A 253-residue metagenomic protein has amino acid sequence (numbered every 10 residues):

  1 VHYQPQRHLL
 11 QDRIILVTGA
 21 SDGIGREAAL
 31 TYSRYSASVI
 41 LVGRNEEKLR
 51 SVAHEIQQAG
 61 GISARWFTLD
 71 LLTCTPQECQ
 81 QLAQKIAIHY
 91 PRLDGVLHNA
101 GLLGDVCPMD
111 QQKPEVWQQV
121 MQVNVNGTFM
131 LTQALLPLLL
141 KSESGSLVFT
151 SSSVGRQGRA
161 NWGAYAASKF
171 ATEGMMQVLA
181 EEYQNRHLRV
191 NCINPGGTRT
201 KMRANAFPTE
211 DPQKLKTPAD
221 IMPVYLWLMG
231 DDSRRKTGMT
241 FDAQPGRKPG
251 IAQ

Functional and structural regions predicted by a protein language model:
I14, S21-D22: Conserved glycine-rich cofactor-binding loop
A59-T75: Rossmann-fold cofactor-recognition segment
L82, C107-M109, K113-Q118: Substrate-binding pocket helix/loop in short-chain dehydrogenase/reductase
T132, S168: Active-site helix of classical SDR
S152: Residue(s) in the substrate-gating loop at a strand-loop-helix junction that position the organic substrate next
Q157, V178-L188, D232: Active-site-adjacent segment of SDR/Rossmann-fold oxidoreductases
N185, C192-I193, T200, T209-I251: C-terminal helical subdomain
